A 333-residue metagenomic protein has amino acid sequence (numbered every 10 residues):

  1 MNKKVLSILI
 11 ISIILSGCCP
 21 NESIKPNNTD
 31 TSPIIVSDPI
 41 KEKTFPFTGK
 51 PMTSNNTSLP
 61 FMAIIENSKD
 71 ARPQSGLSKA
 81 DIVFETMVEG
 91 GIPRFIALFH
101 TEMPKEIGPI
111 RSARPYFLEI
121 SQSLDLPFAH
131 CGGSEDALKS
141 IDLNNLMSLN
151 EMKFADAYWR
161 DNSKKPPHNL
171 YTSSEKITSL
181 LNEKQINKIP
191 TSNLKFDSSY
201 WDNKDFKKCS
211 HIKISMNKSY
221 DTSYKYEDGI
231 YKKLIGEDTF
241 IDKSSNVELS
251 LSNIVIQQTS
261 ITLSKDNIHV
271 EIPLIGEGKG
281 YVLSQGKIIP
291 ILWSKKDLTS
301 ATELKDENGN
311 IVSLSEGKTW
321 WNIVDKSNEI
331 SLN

Functional and structural regions predicted by a protein language model:
M1-K4: Positively charged n-region of N-terminal signal peptides that target proteins for export
L6-S7, N28: Sequence-pattern detector for short linear motifs and compositional/periodic biases rather than a specific fold
L9-I11: Hydrophobic alpha-helical targeting segments used for export or membrane insertion
I14-G17: C-terminal motif of bacterial Sec signal peptides marking the signal peptidase cleavage site
C19-E22: Bacterial signal peptide processing site
I24-I82, E89-N333: A surface/extracellular/periplasmic glyco- and lipid-processing/surface-interacting theme
